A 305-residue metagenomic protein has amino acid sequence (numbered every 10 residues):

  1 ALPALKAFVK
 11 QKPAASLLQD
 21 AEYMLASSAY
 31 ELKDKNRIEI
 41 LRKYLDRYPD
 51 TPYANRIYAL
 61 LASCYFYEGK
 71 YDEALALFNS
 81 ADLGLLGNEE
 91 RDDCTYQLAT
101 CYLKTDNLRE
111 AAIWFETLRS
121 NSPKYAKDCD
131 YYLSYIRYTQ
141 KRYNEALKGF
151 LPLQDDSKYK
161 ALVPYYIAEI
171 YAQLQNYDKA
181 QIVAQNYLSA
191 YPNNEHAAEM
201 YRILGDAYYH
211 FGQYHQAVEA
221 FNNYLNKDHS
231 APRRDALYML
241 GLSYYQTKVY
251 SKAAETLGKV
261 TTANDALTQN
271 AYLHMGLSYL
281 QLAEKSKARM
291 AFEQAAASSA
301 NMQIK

Functional and structural regions predicted by a protein language model:
A1-K305: Acidic, polar-rich low-complexity tracts and alpha-helical solenoid repeat scaffolds
